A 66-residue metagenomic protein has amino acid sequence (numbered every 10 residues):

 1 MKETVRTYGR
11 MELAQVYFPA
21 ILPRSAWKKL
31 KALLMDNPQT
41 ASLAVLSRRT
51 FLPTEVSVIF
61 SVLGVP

Functional and structural regions predicted by a protein language model:
M1-K2, L52: Generic detector of short alpha-helix boundary/capping microenvironments and adjacent low-complexity segments
K2-I21: Polyanion-binding surface elements
P19-P53: Major-groove DNA-recognition helix of helix-turn-helix-type DNA-binding domains
P53-P66: A short, Lys/Arg-enriched interface patch at domain edges and termini
